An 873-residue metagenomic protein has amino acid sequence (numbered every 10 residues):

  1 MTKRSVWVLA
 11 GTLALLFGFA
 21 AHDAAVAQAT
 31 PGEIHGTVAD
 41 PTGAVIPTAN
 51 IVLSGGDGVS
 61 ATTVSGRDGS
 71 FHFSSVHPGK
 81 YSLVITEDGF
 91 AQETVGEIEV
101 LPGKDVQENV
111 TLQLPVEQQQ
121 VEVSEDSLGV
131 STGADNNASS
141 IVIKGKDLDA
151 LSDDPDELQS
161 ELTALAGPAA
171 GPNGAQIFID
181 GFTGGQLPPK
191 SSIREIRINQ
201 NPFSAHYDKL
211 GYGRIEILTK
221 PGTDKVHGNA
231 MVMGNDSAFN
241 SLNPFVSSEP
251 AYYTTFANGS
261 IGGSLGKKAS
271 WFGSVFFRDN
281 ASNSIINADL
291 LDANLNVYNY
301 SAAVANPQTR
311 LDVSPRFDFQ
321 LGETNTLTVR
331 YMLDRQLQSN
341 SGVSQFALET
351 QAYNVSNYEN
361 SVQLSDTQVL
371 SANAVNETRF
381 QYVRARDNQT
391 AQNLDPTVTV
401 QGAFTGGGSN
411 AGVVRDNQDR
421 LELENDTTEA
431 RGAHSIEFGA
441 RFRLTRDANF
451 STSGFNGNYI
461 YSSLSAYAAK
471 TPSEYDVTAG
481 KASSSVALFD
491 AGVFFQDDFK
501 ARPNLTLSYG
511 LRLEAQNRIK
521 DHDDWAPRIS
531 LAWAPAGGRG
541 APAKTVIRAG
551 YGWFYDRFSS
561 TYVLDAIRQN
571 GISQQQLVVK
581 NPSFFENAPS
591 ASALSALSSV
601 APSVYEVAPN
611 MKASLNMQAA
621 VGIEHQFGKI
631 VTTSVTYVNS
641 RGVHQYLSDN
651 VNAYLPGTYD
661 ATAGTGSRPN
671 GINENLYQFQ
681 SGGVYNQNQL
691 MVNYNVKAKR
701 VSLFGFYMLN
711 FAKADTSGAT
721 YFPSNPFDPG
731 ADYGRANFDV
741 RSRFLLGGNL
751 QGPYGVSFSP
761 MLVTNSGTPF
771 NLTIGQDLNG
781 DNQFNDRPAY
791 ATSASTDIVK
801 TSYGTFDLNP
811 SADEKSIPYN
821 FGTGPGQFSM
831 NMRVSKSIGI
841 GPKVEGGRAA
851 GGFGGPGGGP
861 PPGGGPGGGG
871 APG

Functional and structural regions predicted by a protein language model:
T2-N136, Q186-P189: Periplasm-facing N-terminal accessory domains of Gram-negative outer-membrane beta-barrel systems
A91-P221, G234-V246, Y252-G263, R278 (+3 more regions): Periplasmic N-terminal accessory/gating domains of Gram-negative outer-membrane beta-barrel systems
A205-Y207, G222-H227, G266-A269, T324 (+8 more regions): Short loop/turn motifs that connect adjacent beta-strands in outer-membrane beta-barrel proteins
P250-L337, N354-E377, Y382, P527: Transmembrane beta-barrel wall of Gram-negative outer-membrane proteins
T309, Q320-G492, T658-Y659, T665 (+1 more regions): Replace "related TpsB outer-membrane translocases also match" with "some related outer-membrane beta-barrels such as
D521, S530-Q678, G804, N809-P810 (+1 more regions): Solvent-exposed loop/turn elements at secondary-structure boundaries
S634-N771: Gram-negative outer-membrane beta-barrel transporters
G755-P872: Extracytoplasmic gating/loop element in the C-terminal half of outer-membrane beta-barrel translocons and assembly
